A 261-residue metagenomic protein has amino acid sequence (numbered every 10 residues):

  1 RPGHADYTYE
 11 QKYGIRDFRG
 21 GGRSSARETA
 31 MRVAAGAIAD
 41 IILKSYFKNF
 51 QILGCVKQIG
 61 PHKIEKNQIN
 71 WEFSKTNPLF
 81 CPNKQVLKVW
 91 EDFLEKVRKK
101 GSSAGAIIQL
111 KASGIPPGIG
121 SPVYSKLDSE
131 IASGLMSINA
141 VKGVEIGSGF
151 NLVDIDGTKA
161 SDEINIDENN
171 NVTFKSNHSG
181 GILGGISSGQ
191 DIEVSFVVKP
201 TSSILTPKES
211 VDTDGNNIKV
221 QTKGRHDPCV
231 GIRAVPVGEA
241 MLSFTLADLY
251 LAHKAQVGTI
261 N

Functional and structural regions predicted by a protein language model:
R1-G22, E209-H226: Short acidic, glycine/tyrosine-flanked loop/strand segments centered on an H-E-D-like triad
A5, Y13, N171-K175, T206 (+1 more regions): Hydrophobic alpha-helical context, especially transmembrane and signal-peptide helices
Q11-V123: Glycine-rich, mobile lid/loop segments that gate access to catalytic sites or pores
D17-E28, P117-S121, N177-I182, R225-P236: A short glycine/serine-rich beta->alpha loop
R27-F50, S125, S129-S133, Q190 (+2 more regions): Alpha-helical support elements that line or immediately flank enzyme active sites and cofactor-binding pockets
T29, V89, A132, A140 (+1 more regions): Alpha/propeptide regions of enzymes that mature by internal proteolysis
V33, G101-A104, I108-N217: Glycine-rich anion/phosphate-binding loop at the beta-strand->alpha-helix junction
T201-N261: Internal helix-turn-beta structural module
